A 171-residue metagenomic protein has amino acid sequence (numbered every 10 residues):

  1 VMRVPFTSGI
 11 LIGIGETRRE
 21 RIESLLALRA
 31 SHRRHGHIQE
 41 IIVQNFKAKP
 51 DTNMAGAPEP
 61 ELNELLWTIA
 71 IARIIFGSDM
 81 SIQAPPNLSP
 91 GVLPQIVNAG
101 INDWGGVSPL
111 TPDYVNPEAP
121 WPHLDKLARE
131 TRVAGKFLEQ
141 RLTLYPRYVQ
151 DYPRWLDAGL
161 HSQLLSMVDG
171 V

Functional and structural regions predicted by a protein language model:
V1-S8: Radical SAM/AdoMet-radical enzyme domain recognition
I10-G13, R73-I75: A generic short-segment signal for beta-strand/edge and adjacent turn/coil regions
I12-G15, N45-K47: Glycine-rich beta-alpha junction loops
I22-V171: Auxiliary Fe-S-binding modules of radical SAM enzymes
